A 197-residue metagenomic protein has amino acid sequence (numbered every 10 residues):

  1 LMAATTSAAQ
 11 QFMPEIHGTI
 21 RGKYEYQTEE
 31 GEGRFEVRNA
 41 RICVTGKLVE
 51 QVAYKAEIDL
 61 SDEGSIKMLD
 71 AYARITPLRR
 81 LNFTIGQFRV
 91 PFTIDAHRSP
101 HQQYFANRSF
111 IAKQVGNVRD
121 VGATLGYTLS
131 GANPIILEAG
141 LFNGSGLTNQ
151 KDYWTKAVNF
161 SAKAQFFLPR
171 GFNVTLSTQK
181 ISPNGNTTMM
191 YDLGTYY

Functional and structural regions predicted by a protein language model:
L1-Q11: Cleavable N-terminal export/targeting peptides
A8-A9, E15, L193-Y197: Extended hydrophobic/Leu-rich segments
Q10-G144, K156-F160, A164-N173: Outer membrane beta-barrel
Q27-E30, L147-K151, P183-G185: A generic structural signal for short coil/turn motifs at secondary-structure boundaries
D95-S99, N149-K151, T188: Outer-membrane beta-barrel and related beta-rich outer-membrane complex signature in Gram-negative bacteria
T155-A157, A162-Y197: Detector for outer-membrane/organellar transmembrane beta-barrel domains, recognizing the amphipathic beta-strand
